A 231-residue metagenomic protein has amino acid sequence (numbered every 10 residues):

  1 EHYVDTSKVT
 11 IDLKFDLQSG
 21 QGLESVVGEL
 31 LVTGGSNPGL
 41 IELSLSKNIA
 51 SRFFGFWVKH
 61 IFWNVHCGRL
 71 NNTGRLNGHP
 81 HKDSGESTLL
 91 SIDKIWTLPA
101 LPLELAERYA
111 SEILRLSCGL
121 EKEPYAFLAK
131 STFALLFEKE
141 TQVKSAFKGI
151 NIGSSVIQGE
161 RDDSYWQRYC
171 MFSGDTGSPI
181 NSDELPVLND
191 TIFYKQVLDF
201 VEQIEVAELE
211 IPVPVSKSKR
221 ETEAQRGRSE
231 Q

Functional and structural regions predicted by a protein language model:
E1-Q231: Structural signature of nuclease core domains in nucleic-acid processing machines
